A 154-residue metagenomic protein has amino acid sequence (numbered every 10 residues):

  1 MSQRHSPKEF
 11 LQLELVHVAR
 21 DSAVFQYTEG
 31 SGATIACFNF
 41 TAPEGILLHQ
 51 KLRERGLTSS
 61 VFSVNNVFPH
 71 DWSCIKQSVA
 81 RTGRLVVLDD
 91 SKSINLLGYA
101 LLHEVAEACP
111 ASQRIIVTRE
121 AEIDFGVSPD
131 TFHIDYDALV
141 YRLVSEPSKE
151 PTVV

Functional and structural regions predicted by a protein language model:
S2-V154: Thiamine diphosphate
